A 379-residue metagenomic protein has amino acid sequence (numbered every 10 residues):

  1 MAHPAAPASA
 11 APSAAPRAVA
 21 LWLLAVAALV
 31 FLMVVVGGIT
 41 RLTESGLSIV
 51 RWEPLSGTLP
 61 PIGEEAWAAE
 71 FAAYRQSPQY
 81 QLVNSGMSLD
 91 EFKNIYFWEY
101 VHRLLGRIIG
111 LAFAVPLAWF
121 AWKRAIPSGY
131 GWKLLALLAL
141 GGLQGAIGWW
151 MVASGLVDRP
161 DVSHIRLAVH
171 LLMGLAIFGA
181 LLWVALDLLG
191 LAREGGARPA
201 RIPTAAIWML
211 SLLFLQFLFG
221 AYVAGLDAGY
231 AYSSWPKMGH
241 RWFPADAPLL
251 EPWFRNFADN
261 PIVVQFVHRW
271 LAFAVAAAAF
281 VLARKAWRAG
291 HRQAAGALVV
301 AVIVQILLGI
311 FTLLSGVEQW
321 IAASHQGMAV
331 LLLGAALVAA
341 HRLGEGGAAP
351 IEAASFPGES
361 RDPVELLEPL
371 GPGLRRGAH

Functional and structural regions predicted by a protein language model:
M1-H379: Polytopic transmembrane helical bundles with strong interfacial aromatic enrichment
